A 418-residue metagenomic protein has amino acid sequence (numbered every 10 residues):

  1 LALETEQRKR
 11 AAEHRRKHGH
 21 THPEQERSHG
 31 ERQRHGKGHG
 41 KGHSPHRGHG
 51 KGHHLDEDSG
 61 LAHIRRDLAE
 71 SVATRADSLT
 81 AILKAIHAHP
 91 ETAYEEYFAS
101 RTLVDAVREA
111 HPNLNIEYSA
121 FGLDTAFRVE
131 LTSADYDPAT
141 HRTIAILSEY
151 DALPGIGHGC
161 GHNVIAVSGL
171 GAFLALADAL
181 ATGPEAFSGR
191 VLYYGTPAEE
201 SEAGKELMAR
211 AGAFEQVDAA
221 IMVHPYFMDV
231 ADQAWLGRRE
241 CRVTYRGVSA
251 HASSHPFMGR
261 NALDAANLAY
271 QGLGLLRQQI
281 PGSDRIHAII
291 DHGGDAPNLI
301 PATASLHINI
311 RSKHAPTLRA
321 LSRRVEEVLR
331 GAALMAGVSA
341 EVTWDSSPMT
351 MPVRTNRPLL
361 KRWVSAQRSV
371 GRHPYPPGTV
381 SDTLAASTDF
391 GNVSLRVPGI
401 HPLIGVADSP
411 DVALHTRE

Functional and structural regions predicted by a protein language model:
L1-E4: Intrinsically disordered, low-complexity cytosolic loops and termini enriched in serine/threonine/proline
E6-R16, H22, H29-K37, K41 (+1 more regions): Acidic/His- and Gly-rich active-site-bordering loop/insert found across diverse amide/peptide-bond hydrolases
G60, N267-E418: Metal-dependent amide/peptide-bond hydrolase catalytic core, centered on the "pita-bread" metallohydrolase fold
I64, R75-I82, E95-L103, R142 (+17 more regions): General structural feature for long, well-ordered alpha-helical segments within catalytic domains of soluble enzymes
I86, M208, I308: Residue-level signal for inorganic ion chemistry
T125-T132, Y136, D151-G159, N163-V164 (+3 more regions): Histidine/acidic-residue-rich, glycine-tolerant segments that coordinate divalent metal ions
I144, Y194, A219-I221, P398-P402: Hydrophobic/aromatic beta-strand patches that form the interior of the parallel beta-sheet core in alpha/beta enzyme
A145-L147, R242-R246, I400-G405: Non-cysteine beta-strand/loop elements that form the S-adenosyl-L-methionine
